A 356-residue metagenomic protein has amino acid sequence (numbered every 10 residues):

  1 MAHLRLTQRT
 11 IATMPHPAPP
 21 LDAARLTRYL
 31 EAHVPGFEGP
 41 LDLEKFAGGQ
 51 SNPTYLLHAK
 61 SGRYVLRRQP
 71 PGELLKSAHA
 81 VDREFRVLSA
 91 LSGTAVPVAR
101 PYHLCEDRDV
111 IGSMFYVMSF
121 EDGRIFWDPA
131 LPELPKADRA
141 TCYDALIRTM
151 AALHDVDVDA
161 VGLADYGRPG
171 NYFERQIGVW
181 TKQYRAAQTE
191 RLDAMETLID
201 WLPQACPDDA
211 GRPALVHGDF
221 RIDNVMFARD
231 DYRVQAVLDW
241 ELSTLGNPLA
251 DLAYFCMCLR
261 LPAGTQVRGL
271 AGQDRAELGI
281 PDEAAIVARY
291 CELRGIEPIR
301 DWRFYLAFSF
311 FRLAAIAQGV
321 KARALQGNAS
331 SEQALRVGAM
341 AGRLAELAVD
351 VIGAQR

Functional and structural regions predicted by a protein language model:
A2-F37: Juxta-kinase regulatory segment immediately upstream of eukaryotic protein kinase catalytic domains
P40-W201, A205-L215, A228-D231: ATP-binding pocket architecture of kinase catalytic cores
K76, K136-A140, G272-L278, L335: A short acidic, glycine-rich active-site loop that binds or catalyzes chemistry on phosphate/adenosine moieties
G167-R168, E297-S309: All-alpha amphipathic helical-bundle segments outside canonical DNA-binding/catalytic cores that form hydrophobic
L215-H217, I222: Catalytic-loop of the protein kinase fold
M226-Y254: Catalytic activation segment of kinase domains across protein kinase-like and atypical kinase folds
A250-R294, F308-Q326: Active-site activation/catalytic loop segments of kinase-like enzymes and analogous catalytic loops in related
P298-I299, A315-R356: Helical subdomain adjoining the active site within ATP-dependent kinase catalytic cores
